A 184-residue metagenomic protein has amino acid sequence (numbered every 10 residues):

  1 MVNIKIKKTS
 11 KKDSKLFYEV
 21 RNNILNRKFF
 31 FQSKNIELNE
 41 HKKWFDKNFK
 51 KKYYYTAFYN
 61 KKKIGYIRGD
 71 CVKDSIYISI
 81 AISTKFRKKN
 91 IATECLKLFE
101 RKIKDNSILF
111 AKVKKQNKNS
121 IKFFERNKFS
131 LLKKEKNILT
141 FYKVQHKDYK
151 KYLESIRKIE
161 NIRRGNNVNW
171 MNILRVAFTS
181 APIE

Functional and structural regions predicted by a protein language model:
I4-F17: A short beta-loop-alpha structural element at the N-terminal edge of CoA-dependent acyl/N-acetyltransferase catalytic
E19-S33: Helix-loop element at the rim of GNAT/NAT acetyltransferase active sites that forms part of the acceptor-substrate
K34-K85: Acetyl-CoA-dependent GNAT
K88-K102, K118-R126: Conserved acetyl-CoA-binding loop-helix of GNAT-fold acetyltransferases
I103-K115: Conserved GNAT acetyl-CoA-binding A-motif
K112-V113, S130-V144: Conserved catalytic-core motifs of GNAT/GCN5-like acyltransferases
D148-M171: N-terminal acidic leader/helix
S180-E184: Acidic, low-complexity, intrinsically disordered interaction modules
